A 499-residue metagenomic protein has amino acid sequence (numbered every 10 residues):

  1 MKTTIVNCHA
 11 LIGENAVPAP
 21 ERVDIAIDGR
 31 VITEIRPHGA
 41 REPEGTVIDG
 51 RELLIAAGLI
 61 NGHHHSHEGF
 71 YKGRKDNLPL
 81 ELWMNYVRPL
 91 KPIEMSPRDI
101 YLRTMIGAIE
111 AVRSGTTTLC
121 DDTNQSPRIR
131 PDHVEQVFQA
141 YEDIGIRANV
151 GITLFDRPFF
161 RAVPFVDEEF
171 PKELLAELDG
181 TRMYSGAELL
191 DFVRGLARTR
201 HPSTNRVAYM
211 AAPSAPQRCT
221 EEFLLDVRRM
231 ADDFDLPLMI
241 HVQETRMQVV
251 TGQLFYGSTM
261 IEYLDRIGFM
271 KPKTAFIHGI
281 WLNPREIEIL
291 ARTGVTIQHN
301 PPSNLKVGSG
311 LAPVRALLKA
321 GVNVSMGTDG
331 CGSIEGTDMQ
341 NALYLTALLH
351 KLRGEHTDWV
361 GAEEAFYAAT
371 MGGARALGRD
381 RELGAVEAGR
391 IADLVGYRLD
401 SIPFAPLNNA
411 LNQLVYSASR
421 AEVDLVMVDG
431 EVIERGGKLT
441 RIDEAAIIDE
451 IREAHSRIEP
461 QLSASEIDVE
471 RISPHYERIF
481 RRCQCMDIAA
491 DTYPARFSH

Functional and structural regions predicted by a protein language model:
M1-E42, L53-L54: N-terminal metal-binding scaffold of metallo-dependent hydrolase/deaminase domains
T3-V6, R41-Y86, M105, V112-R113 (+2 more regions): Replace "His-x-His-based motif
F70-I100, R157-M183, R246-K271, T293-T296 (+1 more regions): Active-site gating loops and adjacent loop-to-helix segments of metal-dependent hydrolytic enzymes
K72-R147, E188-S203, R452-R457: Alpha-helical scaffold segments that flank or form the walls of functional sites
D132-G279: Metal-coordinating catalytic core of metallo-dependent amide/deamination hydrolases
R266-K273, R315-S401, S417: His/Asp/Glu-enriched, well-ordered alpha-helical/loop segment that forms or immediately abuts the divalent-metal
I391-I448: C-terminal cap of metal-dependent C-N hydrolases
A445, D449, E453, E466 (+1 more regions): C-terminal regulatory/interaction regions
